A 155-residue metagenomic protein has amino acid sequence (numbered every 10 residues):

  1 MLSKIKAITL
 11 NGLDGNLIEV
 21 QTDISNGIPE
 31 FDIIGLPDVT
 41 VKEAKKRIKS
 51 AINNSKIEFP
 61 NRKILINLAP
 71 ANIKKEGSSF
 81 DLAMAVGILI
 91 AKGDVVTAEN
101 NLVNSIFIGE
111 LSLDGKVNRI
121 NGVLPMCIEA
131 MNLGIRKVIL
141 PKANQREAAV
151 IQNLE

Functional and structural regions predicted by a protein language model:
M1-E155: Peripheral, non-AAA+ core regions of ATP-driven protein-machinery
